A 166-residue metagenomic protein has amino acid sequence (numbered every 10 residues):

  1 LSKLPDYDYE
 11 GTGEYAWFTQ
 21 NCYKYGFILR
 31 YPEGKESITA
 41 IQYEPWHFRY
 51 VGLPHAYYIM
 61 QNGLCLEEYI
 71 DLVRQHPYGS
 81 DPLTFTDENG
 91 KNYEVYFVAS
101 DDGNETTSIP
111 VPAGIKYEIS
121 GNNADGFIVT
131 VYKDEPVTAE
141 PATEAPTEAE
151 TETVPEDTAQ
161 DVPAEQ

Functional and structural regions predicted by a protein language model:
L1-T86, G90-V137: Cell-envelope/glycan interface and biosynthesis
T138-Q166: Ser/Thr/Gly/Pro-rich low-complexity, disordered linker/stalk segments of secreted and cell-surface proteins
